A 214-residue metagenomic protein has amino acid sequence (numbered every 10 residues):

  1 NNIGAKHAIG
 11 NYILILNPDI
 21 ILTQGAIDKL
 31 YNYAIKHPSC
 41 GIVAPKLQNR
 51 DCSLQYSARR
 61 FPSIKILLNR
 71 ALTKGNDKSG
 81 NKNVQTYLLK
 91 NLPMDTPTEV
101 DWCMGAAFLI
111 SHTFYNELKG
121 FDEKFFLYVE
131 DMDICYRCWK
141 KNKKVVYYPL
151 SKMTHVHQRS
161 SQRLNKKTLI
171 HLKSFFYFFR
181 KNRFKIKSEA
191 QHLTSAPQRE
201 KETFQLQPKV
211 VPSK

Functional and structural regions predicted by a protein language model:
N1-A8: Glycine-rich, basic loop-to-helix element that forms the pyrophosphate-binding segment of sugar-nucleotide handling
I13: Short aromatic/hydrophobic "clamp" motif used to bind/position activated sugar donors
L16-P18: Catalytic metal- and UDP-sugar-binding loop of GT-A-like glycosyltransferases, i.e., residues flanking the conserved
I20-I21, F125: Acidic metal-phosphate-binding loop of nucleotide-sugar-dependent transferases
I21-S57: Conserved donor NDP-sugar-binding/catalytic core segment of glycosyltransferases
P62-V100: Short, flexible, basic/aromatic active-site loop/helix in glycosyltransferases
P93-D95, D101-K152: A short, conserved alpha-helix in the catalytic core of glycosyltransferases
M132-V210, K214: Active-site-adjacent helix/loop segment of glycosyltransferases that harbors family-specific signature motifs
